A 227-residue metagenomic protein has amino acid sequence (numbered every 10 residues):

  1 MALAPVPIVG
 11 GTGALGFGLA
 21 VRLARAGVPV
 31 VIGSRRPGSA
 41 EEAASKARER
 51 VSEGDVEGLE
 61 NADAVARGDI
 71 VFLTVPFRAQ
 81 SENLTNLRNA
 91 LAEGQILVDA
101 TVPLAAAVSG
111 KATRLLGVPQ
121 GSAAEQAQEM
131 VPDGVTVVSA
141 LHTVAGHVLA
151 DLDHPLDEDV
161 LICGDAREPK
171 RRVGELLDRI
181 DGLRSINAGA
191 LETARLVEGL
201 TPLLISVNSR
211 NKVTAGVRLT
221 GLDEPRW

Functional and structural regions predicted by a protein language model:
M1-K46: NAD(P)+-binding Rossmann beta1-loop-alpha1 motif at the extreme N-terminus of oxidoreductases
A2-P5, G94, D157: Phosphate-coordination loops involved in phosphoryl transfer and adenosine-cofactor binding
G18, R22, M130, L176: Rossmann-fold NAD(P)-dependent oxidoreductase module
R50-D55, L59-I96, P103-G110: Rossmann-like NAD(P)-binding element
R50-E57, D133-T136, L183: A short helix-to-beta-strand connector/capping loop
K111-Q120, D151-E168: Short beta-strand and adjoining strand-loop segment in the mid-core of the Rossmann-like NAD(P)-dependent dehydrogenase
T136-V144: Conserved beta-loop-beta element that borders a ligand/cofactor-binding pocket
E158-W227: Active-site-lining helix/loop region of Rossmann-like oxidoreductase modules
